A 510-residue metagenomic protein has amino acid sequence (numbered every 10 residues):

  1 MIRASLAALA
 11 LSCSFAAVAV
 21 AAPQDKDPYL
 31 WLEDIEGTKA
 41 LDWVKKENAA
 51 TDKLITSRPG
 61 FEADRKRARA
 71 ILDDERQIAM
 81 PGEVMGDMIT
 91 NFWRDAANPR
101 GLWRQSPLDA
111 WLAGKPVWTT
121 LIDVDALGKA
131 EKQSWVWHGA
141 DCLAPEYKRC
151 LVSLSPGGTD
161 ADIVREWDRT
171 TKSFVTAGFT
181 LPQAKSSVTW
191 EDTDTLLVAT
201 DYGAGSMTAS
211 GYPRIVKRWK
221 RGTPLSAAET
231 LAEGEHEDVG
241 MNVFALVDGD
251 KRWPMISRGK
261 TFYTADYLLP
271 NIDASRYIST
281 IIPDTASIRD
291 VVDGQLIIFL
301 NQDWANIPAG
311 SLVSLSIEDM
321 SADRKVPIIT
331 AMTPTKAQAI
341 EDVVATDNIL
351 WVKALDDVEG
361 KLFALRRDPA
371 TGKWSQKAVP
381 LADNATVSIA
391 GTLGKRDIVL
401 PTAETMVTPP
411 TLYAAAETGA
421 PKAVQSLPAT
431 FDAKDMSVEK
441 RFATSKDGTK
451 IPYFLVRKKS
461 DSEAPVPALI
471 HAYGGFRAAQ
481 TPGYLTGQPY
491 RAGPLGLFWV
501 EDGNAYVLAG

Functional and structural regions predicted by a protein language model:
M1-A4: Positively charged n-region of N-terminal signal peptides that target proteins for export
A7, L11-S14, A19-I398, E404-P410 (+4 more regions): Beta-propeller folds
D250, D383-G510: Serine-hydrolase catalytic core recognition
